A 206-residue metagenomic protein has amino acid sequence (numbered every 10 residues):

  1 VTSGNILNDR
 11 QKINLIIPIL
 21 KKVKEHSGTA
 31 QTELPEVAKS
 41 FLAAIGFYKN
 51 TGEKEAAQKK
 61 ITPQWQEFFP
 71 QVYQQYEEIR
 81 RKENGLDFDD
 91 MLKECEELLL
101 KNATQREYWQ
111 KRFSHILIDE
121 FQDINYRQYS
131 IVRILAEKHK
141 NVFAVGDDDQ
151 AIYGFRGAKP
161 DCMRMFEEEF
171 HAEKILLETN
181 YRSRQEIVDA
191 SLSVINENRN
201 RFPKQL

Functional and structural regions predicted by a protein language model:
V1-A43, R164: Conserved P-loop NTPase-based nucleic-acid remodeling module centered on helicase motor cores
T2, Q150-Q205: Conserved coupling/interface region of RecA-like P-loop/ASCE motor cores
T2-S3, I19-H26, Y48, Y76-E83 (+2 more regions): Alpha-helix C-capping/helix-to-loop hinge sites
N8-K12, I61-R164, T179-S183: Conserved helicase NTPase motor core
I16, I45, D119, V145 (+1 more regions): Residue-level signature of catalytic and energy-coupling elements of molecular machines, predominantly ATP/GTP-dependent
K49-E53, W65, H139-K140, V194-K204: Proline-centered turn/helix-capping motifs that create local helix->coil transitions or kinks
